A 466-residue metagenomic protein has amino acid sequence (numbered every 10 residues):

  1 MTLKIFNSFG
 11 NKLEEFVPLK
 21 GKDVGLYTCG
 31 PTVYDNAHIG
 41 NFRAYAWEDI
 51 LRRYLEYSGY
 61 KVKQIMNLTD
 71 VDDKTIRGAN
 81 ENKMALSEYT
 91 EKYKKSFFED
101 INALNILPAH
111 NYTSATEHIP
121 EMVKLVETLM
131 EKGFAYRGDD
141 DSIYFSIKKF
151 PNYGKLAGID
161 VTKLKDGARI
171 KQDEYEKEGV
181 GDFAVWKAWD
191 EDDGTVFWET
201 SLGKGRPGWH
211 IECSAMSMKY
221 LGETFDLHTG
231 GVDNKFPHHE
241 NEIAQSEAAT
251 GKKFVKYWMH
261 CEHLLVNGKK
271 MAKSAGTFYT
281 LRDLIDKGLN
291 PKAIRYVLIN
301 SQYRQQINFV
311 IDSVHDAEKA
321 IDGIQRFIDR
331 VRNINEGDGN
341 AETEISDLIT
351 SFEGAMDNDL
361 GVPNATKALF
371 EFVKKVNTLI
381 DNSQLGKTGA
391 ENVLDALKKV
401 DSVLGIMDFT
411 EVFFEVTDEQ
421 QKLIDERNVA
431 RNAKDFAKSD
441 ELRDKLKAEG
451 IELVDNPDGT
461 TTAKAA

Functional and structural regions predicted by a protein language model:
M1-Y34, Y45, D49, P120-R332: Alpha-helical recognition segments enriched in aromatics with Gly/Pro capping that present substrate-recognition
G10-E15, L19-N105, V454-D458, T462-A463: N-terminal, positively charged nucleic-acid-binding surface of large information/translation enzymes
E56, N102, M130-E131, M259 (+1 more regions): Alpha-helix C-terminal capping/helix-coil junction sites
K61-K63, G133-D139, E452-V454: Short, well-structured beta-strand/strand-turn elements
Q64-I65, H110-T113, H228-G230: Short catalytic-loop micro-motif centered on adjacent basic/acidic residues
N82-E88, A109-N111, Q306-N308: Short, polar/flexible loop-turn hinges at active-site or ligand-entry regions and domain interfaces
E99-G133: N-terminal, positively charged, Ser/Thr/Ala/Gly-biased leader segments that form transit/presequence-like amphipathic
A272, F278-A466: Structural preference for alpha-helix termini/caps and helix-kink/transition segments
